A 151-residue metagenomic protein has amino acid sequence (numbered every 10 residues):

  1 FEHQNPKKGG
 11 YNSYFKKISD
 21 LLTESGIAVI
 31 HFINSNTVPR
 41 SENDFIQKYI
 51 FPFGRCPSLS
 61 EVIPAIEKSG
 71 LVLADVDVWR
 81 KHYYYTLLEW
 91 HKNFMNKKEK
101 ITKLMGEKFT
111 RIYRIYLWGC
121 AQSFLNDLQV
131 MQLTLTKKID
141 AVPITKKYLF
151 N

Functional and structural regions predicted by a protein language model:
F1-G9: A short SAM/SAH-binding and catalytic strip from SAM-dependent methyltransferases
Q4-N5, G26, G54-R55: Glycine-centered flexibility sites
K8, S19, F32: Structured DNA-binding interfaces in DNA transaction proteins
K8-N12, L87: Conserved strand-to-helix beginnings and helix N-cap segments that scaffold or border functional pockets
N12-I27: A short glycine-rich, Lys/Arg-flanked "PGG" loop and its adjoining helix->strand segment in the class I
I33-P143, F150-N151: Substrate-binding/catalytic lobe of Class I Rossmann-like enzymes that use SAM or dcSAM, i.e., the mid-to-C-terminal
